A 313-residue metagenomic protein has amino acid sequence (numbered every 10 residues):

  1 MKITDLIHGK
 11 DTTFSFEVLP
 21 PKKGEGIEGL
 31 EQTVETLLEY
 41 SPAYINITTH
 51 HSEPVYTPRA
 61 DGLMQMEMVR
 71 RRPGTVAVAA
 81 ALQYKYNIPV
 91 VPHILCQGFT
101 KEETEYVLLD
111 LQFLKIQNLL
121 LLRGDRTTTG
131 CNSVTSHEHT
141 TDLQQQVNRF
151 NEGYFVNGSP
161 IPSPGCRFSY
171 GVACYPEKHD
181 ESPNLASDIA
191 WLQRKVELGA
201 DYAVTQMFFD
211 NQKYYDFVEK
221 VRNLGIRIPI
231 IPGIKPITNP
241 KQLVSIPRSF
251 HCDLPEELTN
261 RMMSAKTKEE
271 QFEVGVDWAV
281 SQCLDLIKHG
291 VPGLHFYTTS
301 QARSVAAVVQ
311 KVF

Functional and structural regions predicted by a protein language model:
M1-I47: Conserved N-terminal beta1-alpha1 strand-loop-helix module at the mouth
E17, I45, L111, K195 (+3 more regions): Conserved, mostly hydrophobic/aromatic
V18-P21, T48-S52, H93-Q97, G124-R126 (+5 more regions): Active-site beta-loop-alpha junctions enriched in small/polar residues
E25-E31, C96-D110: Glycine-rich anion/phosphate-binding loops
S41-P73, G124-T135, A200-D216, T299-Q301: Glycine-rich, proline-tolerant flexible connector loops at the mouths of alpha/beta enzymes
K101-R149: Flexible, glycine-rich active-site loops centered on histidine and acidic residues that chelate a metal or position
S136-R167, V172-S182, D188, E219 (+3 more regions): Active-site pocket-lining/capping segments in soluble small-molecule metabolic enzymes
